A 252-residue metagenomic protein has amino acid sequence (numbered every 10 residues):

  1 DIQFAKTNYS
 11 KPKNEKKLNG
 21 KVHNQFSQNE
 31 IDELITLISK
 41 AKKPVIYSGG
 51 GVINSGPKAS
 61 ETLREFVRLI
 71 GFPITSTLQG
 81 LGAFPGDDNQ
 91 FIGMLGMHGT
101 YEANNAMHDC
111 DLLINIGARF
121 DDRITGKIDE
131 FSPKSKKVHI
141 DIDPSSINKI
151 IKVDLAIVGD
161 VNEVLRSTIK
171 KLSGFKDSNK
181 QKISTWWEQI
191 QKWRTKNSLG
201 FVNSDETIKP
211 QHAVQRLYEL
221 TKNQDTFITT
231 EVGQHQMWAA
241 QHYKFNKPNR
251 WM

Functional and structural regions predicted by a protein language model:
D1-F4, G50-V52, P144, V232-Q234: Glycine-rich beta-alpha junction loops
D1-K40, L199: Conformationally flexible catalytic loops at phosphate/diphosphate-handling active centers
V22, Q79-E188: Glycine-rich, acidic loop regions that bind phosphate or pyrophosphate groups
E30-I46, F66, M107-D109, R216-T226: Glycine-rich phosphate/diphosphate-binding loops that line cofactor/substrate pockets in enzymes
K42-G56: Glycine-rich phosphate/diphosphate-binding loops and the adjacent beta-loop-alpha structural elements that coordinate
S55-P57, D121-G126, M237: Short glycine/serine/threonine-rich phosphate/pyrophosphate-binding segments that cradle anionic phosphate groups
Q189-M252: Active-site diphosphate/adenylate-binding microenvironment
